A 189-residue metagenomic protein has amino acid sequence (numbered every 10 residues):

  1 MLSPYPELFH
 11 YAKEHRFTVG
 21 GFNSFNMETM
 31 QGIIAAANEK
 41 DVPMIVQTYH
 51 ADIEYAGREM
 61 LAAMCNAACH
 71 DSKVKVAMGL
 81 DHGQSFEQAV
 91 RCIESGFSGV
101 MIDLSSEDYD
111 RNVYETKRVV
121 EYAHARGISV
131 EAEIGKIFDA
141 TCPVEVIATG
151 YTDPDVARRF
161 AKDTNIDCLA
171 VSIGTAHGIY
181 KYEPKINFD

Functional and structural regions predicted by a protein language model:
S3-E14, F25-A51, R58-K75, G83-D189: Alpha/beta enzyme core
